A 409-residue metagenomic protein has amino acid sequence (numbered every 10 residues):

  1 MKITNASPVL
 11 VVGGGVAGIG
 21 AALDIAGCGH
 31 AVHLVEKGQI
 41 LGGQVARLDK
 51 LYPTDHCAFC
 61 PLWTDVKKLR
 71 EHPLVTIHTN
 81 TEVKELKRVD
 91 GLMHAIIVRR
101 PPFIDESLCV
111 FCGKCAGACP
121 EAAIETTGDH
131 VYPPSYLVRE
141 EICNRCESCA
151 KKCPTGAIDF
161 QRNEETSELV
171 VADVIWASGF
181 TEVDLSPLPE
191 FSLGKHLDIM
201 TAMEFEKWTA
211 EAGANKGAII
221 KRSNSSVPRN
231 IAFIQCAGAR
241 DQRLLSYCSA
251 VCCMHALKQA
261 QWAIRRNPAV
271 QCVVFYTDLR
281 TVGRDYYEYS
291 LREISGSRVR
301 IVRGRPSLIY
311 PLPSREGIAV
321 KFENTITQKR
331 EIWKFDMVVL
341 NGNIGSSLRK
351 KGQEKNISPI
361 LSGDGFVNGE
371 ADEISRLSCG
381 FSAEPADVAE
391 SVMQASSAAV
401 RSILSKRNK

Functional and structural regions predicted by a protein language model:
M1-K409: Residues forming the flavin
